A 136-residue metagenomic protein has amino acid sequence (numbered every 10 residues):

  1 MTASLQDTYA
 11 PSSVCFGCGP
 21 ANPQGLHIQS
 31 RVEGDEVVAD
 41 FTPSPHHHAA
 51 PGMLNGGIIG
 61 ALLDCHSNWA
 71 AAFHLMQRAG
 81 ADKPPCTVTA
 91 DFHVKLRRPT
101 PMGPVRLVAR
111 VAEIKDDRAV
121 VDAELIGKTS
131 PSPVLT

Functional and structural regions predicted by a protein language model:
M1-A49: Non-catalytic linker/capping segments at the edges of enzyme domains
M1-Q6, P99-R106, A112-T136: HotDog/MaoC-like acyl-thioester-processing domains
A21-P23, T87, D116-R118: Short solvent-exposed loop/turn micro-motifs enriched in small/polar/acidic residues
E33, T42-S44, K95-R97, A112 (+1 more regions): Solvent-exposed residues in well-ordered beta-strands and their adjoining turns, especially edge/terminal strands
V38-C65, W69-A70: A conserved, well-ordered hydrophobic junction motif at loop->secondary-structure transitions
T42, M53, T87-D91, K95 (+3 more regions): Conserved beta-strand segments that form the floor/walls of ligand-binding pockets within enzyme and binding domains
A61, C65, F92-K95, A123-G127: Hydrophobic alpha-helical segments of small multi-pass membrane proteins
N68-R106, V111: Hydrophobic beta-strand-centered segment that forms part of the acyl-chain substrate-binding groove
